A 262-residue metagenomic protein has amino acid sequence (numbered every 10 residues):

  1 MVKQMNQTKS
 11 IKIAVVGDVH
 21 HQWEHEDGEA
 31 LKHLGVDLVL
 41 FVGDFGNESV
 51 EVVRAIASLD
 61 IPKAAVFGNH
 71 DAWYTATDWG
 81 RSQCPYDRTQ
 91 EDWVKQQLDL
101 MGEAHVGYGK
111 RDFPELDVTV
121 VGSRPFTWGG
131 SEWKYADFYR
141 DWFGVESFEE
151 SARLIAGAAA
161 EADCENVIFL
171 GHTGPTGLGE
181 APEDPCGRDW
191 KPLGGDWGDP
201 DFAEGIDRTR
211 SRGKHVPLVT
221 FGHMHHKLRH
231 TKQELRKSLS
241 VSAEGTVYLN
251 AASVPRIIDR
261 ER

Functional and structural regions predicted by a protein language model:
M1-A64, D71-G80: N-terminal active-site segment of His-dependent metallophosphoesterases
V2-N6, V106-E115, T231-S242: Short acidic-hydrophobic surface loop/beta-edge motif
I11-I13, D37-L38, V118-V120, N166-I168 (+1 more regions): Structural motif
D18, V39, D44, K63 (+6 more regions): Divalent metal-coordination and catalytic microenvironments
H20-E26, G46-E51, H70-T77, T127-S131 (+3 more regions): Active-site environment of divalent metal-dependent phosphoester hydrolases
H21, D87-G195: Conserved catalytic scaffold of divalent metal-dependent phosphoesterases
A57, A64-V66, E183-R262: Conserved beta-sheet core of the metallophosphoesterase superfamily
R81-D87, S238: Short, hinge-like loop/turn segments at secondary-structure boundaries
